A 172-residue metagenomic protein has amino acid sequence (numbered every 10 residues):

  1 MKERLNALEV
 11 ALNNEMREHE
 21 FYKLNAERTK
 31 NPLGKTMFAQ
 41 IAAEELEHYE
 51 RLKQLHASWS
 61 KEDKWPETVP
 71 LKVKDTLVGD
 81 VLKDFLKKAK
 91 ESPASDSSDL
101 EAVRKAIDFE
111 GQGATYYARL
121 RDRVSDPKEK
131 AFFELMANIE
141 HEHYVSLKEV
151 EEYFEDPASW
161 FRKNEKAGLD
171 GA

Functional and structural regions predicted by a protein language model:
M1-A172: Non-heme di-metal
